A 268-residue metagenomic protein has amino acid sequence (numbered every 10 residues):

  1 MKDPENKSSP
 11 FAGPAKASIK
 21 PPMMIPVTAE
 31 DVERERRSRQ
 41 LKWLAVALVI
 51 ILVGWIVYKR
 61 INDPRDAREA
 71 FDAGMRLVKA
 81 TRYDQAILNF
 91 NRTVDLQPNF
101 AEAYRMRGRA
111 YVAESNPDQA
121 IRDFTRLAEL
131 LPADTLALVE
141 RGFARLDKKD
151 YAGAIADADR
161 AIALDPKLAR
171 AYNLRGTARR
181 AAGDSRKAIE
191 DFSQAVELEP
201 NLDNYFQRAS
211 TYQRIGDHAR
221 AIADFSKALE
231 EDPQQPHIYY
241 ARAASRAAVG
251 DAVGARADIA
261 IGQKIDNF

Functional and structural regions predicted by a protein language model:
R65-L96, M106-R109, A113: Alpha-helical segment of the N-proximal tetratricopeptide repeat
D66, F100, D134, L168 (+2 more regions): Residue-level recognition of tetratricopeptide repeat
K79-A80, M106, A113, D147 (+3 more regions): Register position in tetratricopeptide repeats
L96, L130, L164, E197-L198 (+2 more regions): Structural marker of alpha-solenoid helical repeat scaffolds
A103, A137, A171, N204-Y205 (+1 more regions): TPR alpha-solenoid repeat register
